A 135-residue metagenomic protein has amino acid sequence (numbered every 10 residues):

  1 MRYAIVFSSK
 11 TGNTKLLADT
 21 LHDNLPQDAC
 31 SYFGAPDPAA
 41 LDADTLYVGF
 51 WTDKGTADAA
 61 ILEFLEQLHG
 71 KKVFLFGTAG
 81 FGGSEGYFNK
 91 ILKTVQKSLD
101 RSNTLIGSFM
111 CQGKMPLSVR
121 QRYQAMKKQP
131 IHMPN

Functional and structural regions predicted by a protein language model:
R2-N24: N-terminal beta1-alpha1 ligand-phosphate binding loop
Y3, D23-A29, A43-V48, D53-N135: FMN-binding flavodoxin-like domain, especially the glycine-rich phosphate-binding loop
S31-D42: Short acidic low-complexity segments
